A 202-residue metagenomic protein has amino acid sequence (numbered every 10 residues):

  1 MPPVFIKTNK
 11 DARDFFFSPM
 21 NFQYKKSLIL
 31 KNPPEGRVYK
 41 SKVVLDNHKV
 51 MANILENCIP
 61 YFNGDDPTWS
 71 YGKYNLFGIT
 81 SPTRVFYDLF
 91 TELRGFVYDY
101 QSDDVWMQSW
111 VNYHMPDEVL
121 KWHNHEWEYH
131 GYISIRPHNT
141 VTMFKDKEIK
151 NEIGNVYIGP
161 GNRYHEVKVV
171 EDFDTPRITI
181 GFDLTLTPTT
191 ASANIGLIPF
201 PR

Functional and structural regions predicted by a protein language model:
M1-S102: Non-heme Fe(II)/2-oxoglutarate
Q101-S109: A short coil-to-beta-strand element that immediately follows conserved catalytic motifs
Y113-H114, N124-T140: Short, conserved beta-strand element in jelly-roll/cupin
H114-E118, G154: Tight coil/turn sites that cap or link beta-strands
L120-H123, T142-M143, Y164-F173: Short beta-strand His + acidic residue motifs that chelate non-heme Fe in jelly-roll/DSBH and cupin folds
H130-I133, F173-T190: A short hydrophobic beta-strand segment most commonly corresponding to one strand of the jelly-roll/cupin
I135-E152, K168, I195: A short beta-strand-loop-beta hairpin characteristic of the jelly-roll/cupin
K150-E166: Conserved metal-binding segment of the jelly-roll/cupin
